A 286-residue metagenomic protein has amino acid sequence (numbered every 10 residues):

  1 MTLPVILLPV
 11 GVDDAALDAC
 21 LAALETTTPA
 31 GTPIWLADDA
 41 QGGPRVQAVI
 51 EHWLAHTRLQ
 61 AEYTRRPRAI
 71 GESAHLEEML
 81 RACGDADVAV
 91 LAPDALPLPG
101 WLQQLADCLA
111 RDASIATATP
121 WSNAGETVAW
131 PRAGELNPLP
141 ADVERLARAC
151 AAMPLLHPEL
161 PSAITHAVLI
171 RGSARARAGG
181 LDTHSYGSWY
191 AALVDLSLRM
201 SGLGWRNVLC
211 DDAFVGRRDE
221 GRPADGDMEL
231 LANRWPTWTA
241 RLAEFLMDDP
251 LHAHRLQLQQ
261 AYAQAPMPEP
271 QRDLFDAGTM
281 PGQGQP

Functional and structural regions predicted by a protein language model:
M1-A23: N-proximal low-complexity "stem/linker" segments adjacent to membrane-targeting elements
A22-G31: Short, acidic, metal-binding catalytic loop of nucleotide-sugar glycosyltransferases
R66-C83: Glycine-rich, basic loop-to-helix element that forms the pyrophosphate-binding segment of sugar-nucleotide handling
D85-L96: Short beta-strand-to-loop acidic/aromatic patch adjacent to the donor-nucleotide binding site
L96-L136: Conserved donor NDP-sugar-binding/catalytic core segment of glycosyltransferases
N137-P138, L146-I170: A recurrent flexible, glycine/aromatic-enriched loop bordering the glycosyltransferase active site that acts as
P161-A167, G172, A176-S201, W205-L209 (+2 more regions): Donor nucleotide-sugar recognition loop
L198-R272: Active-site-adjacent helix/loop segment of glycosyltransferases that harbors family-specific signature motifs
